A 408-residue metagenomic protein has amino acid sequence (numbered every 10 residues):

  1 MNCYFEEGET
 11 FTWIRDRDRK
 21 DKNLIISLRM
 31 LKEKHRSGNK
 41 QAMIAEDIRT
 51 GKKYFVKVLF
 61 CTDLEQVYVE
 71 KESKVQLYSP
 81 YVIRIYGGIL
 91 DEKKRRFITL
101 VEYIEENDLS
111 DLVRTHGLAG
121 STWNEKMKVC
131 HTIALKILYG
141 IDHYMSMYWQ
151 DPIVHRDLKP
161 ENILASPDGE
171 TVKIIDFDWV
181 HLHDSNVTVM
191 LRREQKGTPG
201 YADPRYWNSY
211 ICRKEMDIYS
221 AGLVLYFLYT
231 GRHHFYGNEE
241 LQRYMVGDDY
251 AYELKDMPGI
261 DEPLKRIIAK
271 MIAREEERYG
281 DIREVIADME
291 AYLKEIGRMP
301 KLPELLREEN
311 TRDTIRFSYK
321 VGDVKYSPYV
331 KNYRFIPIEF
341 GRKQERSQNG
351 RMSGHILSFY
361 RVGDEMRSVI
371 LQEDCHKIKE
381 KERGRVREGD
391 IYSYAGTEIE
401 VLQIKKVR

Functional and structural regions predicted by a protein language model:
G38-V67: ATP-binding glycine-rich loop module of kinase domains
R84-F97: Short beta-strand micro-motifs within the conserved protein kinase catalytic domain, predominantly in the N-lobe
K94-D108, L112: Conserved short submotifs of the Hanks-type protein kinase catalytic core that shape the nucleotide-binding pocket
M145-S166: Catalytic-loop of the protein kinase fold
M190-Y206: Conserved activation segment of eukaryotic-like protein kinases, specifically the C-terminal portion of the activation
R205-E215: Conserved end of the kinase activation segment
R274-E277, R283-M299: Terminal C-lobe "cap" of eukaryotic-type protein kinase domains
S327-E398, Q403: Forkhead-associated
